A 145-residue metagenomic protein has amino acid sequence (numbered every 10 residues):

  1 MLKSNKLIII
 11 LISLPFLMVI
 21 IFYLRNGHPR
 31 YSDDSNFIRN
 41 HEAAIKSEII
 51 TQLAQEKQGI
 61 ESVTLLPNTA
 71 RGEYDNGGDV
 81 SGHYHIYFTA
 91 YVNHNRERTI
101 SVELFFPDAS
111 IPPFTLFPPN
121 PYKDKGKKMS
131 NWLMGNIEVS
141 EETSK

Functional and structural regions predicted by a protein language model:
M1, K6-L7, E103-F114: Short secondary-structure transition/capping segments
M1-F16, F22: N-terminal Sec-pathway targeting helices
L2-K3, P29-F37: Intrinsically disordered terminal and processing segments
L17-M18, Q58: Short gly/pro-enriched beta-turn/loop segments at secondary-structure junctions
M18-D33: Membrane-interface motif at the C-terminal end of an N-terminal transmembrane signal
D33-N68: Short, non-transmembrane alpha-helical segments in secretory-pathway proteins
A54-I111: Mature extracytoplasmic domains of secretory-pathway proteins
L116-K145: C-terminal partner/receptor-binding element of secreted or periplasmic proteins
